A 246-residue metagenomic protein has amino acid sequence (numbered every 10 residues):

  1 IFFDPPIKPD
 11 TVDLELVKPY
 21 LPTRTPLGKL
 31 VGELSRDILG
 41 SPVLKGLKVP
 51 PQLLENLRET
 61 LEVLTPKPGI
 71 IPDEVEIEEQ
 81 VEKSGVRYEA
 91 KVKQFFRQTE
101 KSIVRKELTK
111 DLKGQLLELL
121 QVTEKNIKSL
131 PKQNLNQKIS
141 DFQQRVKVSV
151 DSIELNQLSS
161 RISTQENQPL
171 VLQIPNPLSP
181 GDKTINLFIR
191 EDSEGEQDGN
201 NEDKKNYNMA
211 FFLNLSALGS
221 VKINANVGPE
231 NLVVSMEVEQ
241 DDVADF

Functional and structural regions predicted by a protein language model:
I1-F246: Extended non-catalytic alpha-helical interaction modules
